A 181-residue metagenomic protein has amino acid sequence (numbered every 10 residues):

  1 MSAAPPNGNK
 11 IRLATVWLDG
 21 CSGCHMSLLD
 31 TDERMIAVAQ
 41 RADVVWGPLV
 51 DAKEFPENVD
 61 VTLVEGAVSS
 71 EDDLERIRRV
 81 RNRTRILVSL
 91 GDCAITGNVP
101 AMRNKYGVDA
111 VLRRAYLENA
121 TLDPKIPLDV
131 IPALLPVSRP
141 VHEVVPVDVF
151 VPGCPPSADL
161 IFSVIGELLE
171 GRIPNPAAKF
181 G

Functional and structural regions predicted by a protein language model:
S2-G181: Iron-sulfur-associated redox domains of electron-transfer enzymes in respiratory and anaerobic energy metabolism
